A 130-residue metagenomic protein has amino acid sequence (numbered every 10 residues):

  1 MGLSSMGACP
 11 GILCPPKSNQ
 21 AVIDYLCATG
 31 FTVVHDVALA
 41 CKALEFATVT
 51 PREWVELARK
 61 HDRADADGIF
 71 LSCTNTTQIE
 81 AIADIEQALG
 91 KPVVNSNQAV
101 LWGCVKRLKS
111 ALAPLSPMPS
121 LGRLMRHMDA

Functional and structural regions predicted by a protein language model:
M1-A130: Non-catalytic structural scaffold of enzyme domains
